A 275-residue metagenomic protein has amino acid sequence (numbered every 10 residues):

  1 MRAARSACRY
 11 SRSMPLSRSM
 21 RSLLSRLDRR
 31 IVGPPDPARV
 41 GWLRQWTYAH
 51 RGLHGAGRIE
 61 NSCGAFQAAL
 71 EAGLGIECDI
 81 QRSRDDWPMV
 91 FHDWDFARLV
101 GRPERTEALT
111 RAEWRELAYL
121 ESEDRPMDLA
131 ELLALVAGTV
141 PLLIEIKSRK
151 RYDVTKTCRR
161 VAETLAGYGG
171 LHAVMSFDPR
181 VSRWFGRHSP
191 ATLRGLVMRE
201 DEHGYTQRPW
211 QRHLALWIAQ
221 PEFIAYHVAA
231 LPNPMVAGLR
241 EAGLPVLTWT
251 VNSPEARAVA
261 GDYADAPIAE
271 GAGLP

Functional and structural regions predicted by a protein language model:
R5, Y10-P275: Phosphate-group recognition and catalysis centered on beta-loop-alpha active-site segments
